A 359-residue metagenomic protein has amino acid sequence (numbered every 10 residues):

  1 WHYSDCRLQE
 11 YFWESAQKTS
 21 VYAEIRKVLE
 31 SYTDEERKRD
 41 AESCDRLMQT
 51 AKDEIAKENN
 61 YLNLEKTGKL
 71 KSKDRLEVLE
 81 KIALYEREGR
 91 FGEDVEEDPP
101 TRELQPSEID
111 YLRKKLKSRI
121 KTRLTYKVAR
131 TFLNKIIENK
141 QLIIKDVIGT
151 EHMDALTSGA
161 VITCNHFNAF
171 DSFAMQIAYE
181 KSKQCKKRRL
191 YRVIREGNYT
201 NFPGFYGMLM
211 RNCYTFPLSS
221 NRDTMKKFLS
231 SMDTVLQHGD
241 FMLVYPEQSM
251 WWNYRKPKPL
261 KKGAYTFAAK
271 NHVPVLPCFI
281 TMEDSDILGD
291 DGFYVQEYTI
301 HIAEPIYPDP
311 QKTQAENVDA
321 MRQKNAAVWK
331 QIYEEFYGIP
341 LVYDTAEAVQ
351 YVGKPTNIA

Functional and structural regions predicted by a protein language model:
W1-C6, W13, S20-E96, K226-A359: Non-catalytic C-terminal accessory region of glycerolipid acyltransferases and related lyso-lipid remodeling enzymes
P99-D146, G204-L209: A transmembrane-helix-recognition feature enriched in membrane-embedded lipid enzymes and envelope glyco-/phospholipid
L133-I137, E180, Y206-G207, M232 (+1 more regions): Short amphipathic alpha-helical segments and helix-helix/interface helices
I136-H166: Helix-to-loop junction immediately C-terminal to a conserved catalytic motif
I136-I143, L218-D223, N253-R255: Short, flexible loop segments at the rims of nucleotide/cofactor-binding pockets, characterized by
Q141-I148, D223-K226, T281: Short gly/ser/thr-rich secondary-structure transition/capping motifs
I143, K186-R188, Q296-Y298: Residue-level signal for beta-strand positions within conserved beta-sheet cores that form or flank
D154-R222: Catalytic core of membrane glycerolipid acyltransferases/transacylases, capturing the structured, soluble-facing
